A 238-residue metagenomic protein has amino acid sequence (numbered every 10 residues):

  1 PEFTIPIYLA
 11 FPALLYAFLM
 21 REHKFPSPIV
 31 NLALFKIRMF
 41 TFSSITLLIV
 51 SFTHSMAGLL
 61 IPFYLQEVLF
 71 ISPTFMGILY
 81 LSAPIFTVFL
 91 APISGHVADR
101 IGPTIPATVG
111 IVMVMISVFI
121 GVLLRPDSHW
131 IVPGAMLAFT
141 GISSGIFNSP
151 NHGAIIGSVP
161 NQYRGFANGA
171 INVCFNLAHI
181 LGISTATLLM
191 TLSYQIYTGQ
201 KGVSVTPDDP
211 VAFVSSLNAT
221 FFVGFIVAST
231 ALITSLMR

Functional and structural regions predicted by a protein language model:
E2-A10, L14, S27-I196, S215-A231 (+1 more regions): 12-transmembrane solute porter fold
L19-K24: Structural signal for the C-terminal ends of transmembrane alpha-helices and the immediately following loop
Q200-S215: Short, membrane-exposed interhelical loops at transmembrane-helix boundaries
D208, L236-R238: Intrinsic disorder in cytosolic terminal tails and internal cytosolic loops of multi-pass membrane transporters
